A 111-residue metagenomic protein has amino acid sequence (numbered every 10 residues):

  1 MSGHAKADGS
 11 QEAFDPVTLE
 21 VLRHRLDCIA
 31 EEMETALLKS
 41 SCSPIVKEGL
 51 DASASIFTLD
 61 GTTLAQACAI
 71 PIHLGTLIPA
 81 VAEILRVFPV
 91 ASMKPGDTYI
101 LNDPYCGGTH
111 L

Functional and structural regions predicted by a protein language model:
S2-L111: Glycine/proline-enriched, intrinsically flexible loops and inter-domain linkers
